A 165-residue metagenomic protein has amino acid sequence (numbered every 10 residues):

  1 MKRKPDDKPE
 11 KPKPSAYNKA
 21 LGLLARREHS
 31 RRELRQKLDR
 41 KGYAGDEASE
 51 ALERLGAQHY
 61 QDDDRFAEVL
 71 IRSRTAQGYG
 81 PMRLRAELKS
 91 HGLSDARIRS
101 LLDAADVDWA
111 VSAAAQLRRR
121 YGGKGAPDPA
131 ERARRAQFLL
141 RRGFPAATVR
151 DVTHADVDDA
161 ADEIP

Functional and structural regions predicted by a protein language model:
M1-P165: An alpha-helical, amphipathic repeat domain used for nucleic-acid recognition, typified by the mTERF helical solenoid
